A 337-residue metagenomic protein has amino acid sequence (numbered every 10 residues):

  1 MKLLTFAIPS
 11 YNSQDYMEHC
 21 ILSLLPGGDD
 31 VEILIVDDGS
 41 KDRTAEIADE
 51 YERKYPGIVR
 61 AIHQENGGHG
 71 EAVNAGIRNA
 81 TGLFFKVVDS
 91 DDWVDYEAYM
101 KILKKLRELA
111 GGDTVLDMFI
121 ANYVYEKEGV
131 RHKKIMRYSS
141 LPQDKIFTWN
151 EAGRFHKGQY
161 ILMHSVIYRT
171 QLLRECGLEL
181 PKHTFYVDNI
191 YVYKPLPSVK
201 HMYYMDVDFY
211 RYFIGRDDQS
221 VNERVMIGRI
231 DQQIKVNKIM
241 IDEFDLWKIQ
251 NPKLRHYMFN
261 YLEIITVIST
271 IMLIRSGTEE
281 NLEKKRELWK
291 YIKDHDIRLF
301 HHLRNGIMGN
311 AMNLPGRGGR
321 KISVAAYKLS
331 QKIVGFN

Functional and structural regions predicted by a protein language model:
N12-P26: Short, well-formed alpha-helical segments that are part of the catalytic scaffolds of diverse glycosyltransferases
S23, D37-E46, G68: A conserved acidic beta->alpha catalytic loop
D30-G39, R60-E65, D89-S90: Short beta-strand/loop segment that forms part of the nucleotide-sugar
Q64-A80: Glycine-rich, basic loop-to-helix element that forms the pyrophosphate-binding segment of sugar-nucleotide handling
H69, W93-M202, D218-M226: Donor-binding/catalytic cores of nucleotide-activated saccharide and glycerol-phosphate transferases/polymerases
F85: Short aromatic/hydrophobic "clamp" motif used to bind/position activated sugar donors
T184, S198-V236, S276-E283: Nucleotide-sugar-dependent glycosyltransferase catalytic core
R275-N337: Membrane-interface aromatic/basic loop that binds lipid-linked glycans or pyrophosphate carriers, typified by
